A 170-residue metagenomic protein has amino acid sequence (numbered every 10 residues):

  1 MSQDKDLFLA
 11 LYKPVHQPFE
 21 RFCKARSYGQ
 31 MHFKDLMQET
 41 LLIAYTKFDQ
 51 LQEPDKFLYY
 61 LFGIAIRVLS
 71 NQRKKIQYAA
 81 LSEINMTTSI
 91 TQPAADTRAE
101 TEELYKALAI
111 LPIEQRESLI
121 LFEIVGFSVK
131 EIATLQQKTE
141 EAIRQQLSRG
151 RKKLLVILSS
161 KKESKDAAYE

Functional and structural regions predicted by a protein language model:
M1-R21, A25: A short, charge-rich alpha-helical start-of-domain segment used by transcription regulators
S2, L41-K56, K75-I76: Sigma70-family region 2
S2-F8, T134-L135, R151-E170: C-terminal edge and immediately downstream basic/flexible tail or linker adjoining helix-turn-helix-like DNA-binding
D35-L42, D55-R67: Structural recognition of an alpha-helix C-terminal capping motif at a helix-to-coil junction
Q52, G63-E83, T97: Arg/Lys-rich amphipathic alpha helix in sigma70-family domain 2
N85-A109, E141: Acidic, proline/glycine-rich intrinsically disordered inter-domain spacer in sigma factors
A109, I113, V125-A142, V156: Helix-turn-helix DNA-binding module
S118-F122: A short pre-motif secondary-structure segment
